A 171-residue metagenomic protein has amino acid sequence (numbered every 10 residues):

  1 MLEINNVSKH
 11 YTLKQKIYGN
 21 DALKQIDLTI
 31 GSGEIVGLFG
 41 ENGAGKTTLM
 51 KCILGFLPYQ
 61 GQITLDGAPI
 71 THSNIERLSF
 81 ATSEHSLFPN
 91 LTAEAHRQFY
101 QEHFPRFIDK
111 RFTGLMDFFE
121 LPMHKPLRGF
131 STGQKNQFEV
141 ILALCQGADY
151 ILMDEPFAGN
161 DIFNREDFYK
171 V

Functional and structural regions predicted by a protein language model:
F39-E41: The feature captures the beta-strand-to-loop junction immediately N-terminal to the Walker
L54: Helix-to-loop junction immediately C-terminal to a conserved catalytic motif
Y59-N74: Conserved ABC transporter NBD signature motif
T82-F138: ABC-family P-loop ATPase nucleotide-binding domains
I151-E155, N160: Catalytic Walker B motif of ABC-type/P-loop ATPase nucleotide-binding domains
I162-N164: Helix N-cap at the start of a conserved alpha-helix in ABC-type nucleotide-binding domains
